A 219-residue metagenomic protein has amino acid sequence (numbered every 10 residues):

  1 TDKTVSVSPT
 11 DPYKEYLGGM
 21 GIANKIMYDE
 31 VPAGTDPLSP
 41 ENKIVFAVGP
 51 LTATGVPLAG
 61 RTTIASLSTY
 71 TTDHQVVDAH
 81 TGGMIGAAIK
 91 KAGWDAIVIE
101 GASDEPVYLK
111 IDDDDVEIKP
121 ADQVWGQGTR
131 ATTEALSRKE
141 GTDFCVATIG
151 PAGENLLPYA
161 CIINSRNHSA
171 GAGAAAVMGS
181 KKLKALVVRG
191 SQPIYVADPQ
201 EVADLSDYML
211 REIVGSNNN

Functional and structural regions predicted by a protein language model:
T1-H80, M84-N219: Intrinsically disordered, low-complexity segments enriched in small residues
